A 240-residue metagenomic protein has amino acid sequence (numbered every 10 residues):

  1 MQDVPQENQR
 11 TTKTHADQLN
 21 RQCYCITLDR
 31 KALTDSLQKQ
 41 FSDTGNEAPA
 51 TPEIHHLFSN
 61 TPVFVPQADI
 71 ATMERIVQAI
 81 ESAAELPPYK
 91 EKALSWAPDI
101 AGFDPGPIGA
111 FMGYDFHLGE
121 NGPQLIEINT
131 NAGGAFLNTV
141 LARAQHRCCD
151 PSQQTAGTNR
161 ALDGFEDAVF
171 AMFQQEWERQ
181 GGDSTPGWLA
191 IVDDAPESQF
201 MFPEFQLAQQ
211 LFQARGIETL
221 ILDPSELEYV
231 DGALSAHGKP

Functional and structural regions predicted by a protein language model:
M1-P240: Preference for protein termini
